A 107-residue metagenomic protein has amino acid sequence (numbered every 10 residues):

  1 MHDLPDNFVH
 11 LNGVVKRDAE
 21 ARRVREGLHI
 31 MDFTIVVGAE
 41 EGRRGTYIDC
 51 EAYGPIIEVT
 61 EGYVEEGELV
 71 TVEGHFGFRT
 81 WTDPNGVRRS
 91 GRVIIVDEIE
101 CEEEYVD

Functional and structural regions predicted by a protein language model:
M1-D107: Single-stranded nucleic acid-binding surfaces, predominantly the OB-fold ssDNA-binding core
